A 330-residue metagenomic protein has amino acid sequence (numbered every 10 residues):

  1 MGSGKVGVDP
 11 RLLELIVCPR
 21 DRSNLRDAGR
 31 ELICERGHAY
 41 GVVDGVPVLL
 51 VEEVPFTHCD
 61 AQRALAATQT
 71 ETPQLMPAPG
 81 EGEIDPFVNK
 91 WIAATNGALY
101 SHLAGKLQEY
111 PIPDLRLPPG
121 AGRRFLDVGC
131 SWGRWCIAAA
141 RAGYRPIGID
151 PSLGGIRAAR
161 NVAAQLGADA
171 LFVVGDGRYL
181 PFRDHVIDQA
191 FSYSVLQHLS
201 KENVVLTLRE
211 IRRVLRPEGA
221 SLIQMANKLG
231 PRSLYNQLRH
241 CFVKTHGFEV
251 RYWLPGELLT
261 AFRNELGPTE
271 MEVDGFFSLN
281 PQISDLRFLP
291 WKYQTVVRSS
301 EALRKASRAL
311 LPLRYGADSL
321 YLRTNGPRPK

Functional and structural regions predicted by a protein language model:
S3-V8, L13, L238, F242 (+1 more regions): A C-terminal cap/extension of S-adenosyl-L-methionine-dependent methyltransferases that defines the acceptor-substrate
L50-G120, A138: Conserved class I S-adenosyl-L-methionine
L126, R134-Y179: Class I SAM-dependent methyltransferase SAM/SAH-binding core
S131: Conserved glycine-rich SAM-binding loop
F191: A conserved beta-strand element that flanks and buttresses the S-adenosyl-L-methionine
V205-P217: A short glycine-rich, Lys/Arg-flanked "PGG" loop and its adjoining helix->strand segment in the class I
L222-K244: Conserved class I S-adenosyl-L-methionine
H240-E257: Acceptor-substrate binding/catalytic loop of class I
